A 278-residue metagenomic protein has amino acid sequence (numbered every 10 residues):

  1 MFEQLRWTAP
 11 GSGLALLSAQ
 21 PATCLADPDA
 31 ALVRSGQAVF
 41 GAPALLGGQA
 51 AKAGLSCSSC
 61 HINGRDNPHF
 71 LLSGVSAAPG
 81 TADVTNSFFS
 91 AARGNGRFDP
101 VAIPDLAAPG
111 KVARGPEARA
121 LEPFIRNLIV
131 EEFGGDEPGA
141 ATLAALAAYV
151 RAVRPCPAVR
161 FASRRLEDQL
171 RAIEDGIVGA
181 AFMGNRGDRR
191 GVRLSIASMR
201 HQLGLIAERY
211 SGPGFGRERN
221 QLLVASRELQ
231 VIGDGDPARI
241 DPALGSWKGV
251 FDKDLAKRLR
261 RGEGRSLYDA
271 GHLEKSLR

Functional and structural regions predicted by a protein language model:
M1-R278: Periplasmic c-type cytochrome electron-transfer domains
